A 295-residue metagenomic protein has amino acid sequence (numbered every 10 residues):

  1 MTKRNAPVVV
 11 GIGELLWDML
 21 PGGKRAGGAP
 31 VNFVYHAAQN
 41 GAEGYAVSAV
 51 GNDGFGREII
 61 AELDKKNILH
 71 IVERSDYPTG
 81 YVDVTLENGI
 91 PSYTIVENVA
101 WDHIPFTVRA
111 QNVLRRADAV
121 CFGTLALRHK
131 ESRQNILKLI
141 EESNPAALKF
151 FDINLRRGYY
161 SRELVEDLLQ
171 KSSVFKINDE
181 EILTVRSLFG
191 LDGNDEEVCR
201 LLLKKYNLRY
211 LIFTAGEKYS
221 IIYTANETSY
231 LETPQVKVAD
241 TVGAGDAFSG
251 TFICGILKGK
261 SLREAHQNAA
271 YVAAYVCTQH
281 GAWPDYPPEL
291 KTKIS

Functional and structural regions predicted by a protein language model:
M1-K66, A239: Glycine-rich phosphate/adenosyl-contacting loop at the front of the ribokinase-like
M1-P7, G193-S295: Conserved phosphate-binding/catalytic region of the ribokinase-like
V8, L148, V174, R209-Y210: Proline-centered loop/turn at the N-terminus of a beta-strand
A37, N178, G245: Short, conserved phosphate/pyrophosphate- and ester-handling motifs at nucleotide-, phospho-/glycolipid
E43-T124, E142, K293-S295: Conserved N-terminal subdomain of the carbohydrate kinase-like
N112-V113, D167-L168, K204: Structural alpha-helical scaffold elements that stabilize or flank donor/cofactor-binding regions in carbohydrate
A119, T124-E197, Y219: Conserved beta-alpha-beta core of the PfkB/ribokinase-like small-molecule kinase fold
